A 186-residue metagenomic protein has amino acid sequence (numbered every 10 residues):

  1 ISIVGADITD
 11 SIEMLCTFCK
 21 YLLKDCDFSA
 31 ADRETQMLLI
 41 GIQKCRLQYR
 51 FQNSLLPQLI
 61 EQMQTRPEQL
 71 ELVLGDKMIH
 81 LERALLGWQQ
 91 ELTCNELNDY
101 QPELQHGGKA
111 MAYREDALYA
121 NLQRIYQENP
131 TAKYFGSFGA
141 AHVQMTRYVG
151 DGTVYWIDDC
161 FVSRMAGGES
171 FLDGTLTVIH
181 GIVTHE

Functional and structural regions predicted by a protein language model:
I1-E186: Compositional signal for N-terminal targeting/processing segments
